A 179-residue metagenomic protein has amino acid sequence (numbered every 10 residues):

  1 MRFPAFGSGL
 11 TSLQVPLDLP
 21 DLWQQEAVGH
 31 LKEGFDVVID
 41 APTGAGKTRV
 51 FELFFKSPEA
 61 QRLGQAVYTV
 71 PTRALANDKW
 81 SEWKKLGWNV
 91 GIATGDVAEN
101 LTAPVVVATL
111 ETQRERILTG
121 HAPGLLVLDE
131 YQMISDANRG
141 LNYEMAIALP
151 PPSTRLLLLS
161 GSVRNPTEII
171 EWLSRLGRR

Functional and structural regions predicted by a protein language model:
M1-Q24: Pre-P-loop entry segment of helicase/translocase ATPase cores
L17-R178: Conserved P-loop/Walker A NTP-binding site and adjacent catalytic elements of P-loop NTPases
